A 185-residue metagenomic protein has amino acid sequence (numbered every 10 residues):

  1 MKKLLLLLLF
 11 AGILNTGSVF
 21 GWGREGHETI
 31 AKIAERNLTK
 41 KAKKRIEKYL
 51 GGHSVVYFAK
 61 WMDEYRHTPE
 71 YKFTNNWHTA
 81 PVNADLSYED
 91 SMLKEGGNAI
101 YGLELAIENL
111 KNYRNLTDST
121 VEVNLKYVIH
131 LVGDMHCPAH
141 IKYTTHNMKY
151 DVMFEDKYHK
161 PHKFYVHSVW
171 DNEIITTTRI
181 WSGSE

Functional and structural regions predicted by a protein language model:
L4-L14: Sec-dependent N-terminal signal peptides
F20-L131, P138-E185: N-terminal, motif-rich segments that launch catalysis or mediate targeting to/interaction with membranes, typified by
